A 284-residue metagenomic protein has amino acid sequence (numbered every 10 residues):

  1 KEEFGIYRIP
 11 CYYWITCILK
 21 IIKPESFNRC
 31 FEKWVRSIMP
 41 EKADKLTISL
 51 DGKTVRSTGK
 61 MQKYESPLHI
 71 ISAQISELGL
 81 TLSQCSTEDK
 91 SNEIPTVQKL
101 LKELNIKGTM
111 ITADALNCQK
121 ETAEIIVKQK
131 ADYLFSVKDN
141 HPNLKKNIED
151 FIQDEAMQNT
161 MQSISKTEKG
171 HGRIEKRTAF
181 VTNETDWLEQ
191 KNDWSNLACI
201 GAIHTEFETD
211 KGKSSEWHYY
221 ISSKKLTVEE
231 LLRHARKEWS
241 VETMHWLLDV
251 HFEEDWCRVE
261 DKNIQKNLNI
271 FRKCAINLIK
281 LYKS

Functional and structural regions predicted by a protein language model:
K1: Gly/serine-rich nucleotide phosphate-binding loop at the start of the catalytic core of nucleotide/ADP-ribose-handling
F4-M61: Active-site- or DNA-interface-adjacent structural scaffold in DNA-acting proteins
C11, D51, G79, Y133 (+3 more regions): A residue-level signal for conserved active-site and pocket-lining positions in enzyme catalytic cores
P24, R36, K102, A131 (+3 more regions): Generic secondary-structure signature for well-ordered alpha-helical cores
F31-K33, K45-T47, M161-S165, H245-H251: Short coil/turn segments at secondary-structure boundaries
I38-T112, C118-A131, K138: Polybasic low-complexity intrinsically disordered regions
K138-R236: An anionic, glycine-rich sequence signature occurring as long contiguous blocks
H234-S284: Basic, amphipathic alpha-helical segments enriched in Lys/Arg and hydrophobic/aromatic residues
